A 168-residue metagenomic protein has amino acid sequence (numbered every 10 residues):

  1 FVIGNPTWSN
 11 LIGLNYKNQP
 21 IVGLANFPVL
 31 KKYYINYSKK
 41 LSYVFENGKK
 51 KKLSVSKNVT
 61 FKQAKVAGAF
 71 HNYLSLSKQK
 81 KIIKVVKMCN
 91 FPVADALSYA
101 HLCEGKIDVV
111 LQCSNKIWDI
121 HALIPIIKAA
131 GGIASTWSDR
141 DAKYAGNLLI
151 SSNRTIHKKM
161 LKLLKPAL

Functional and structural regions predicted by a protein language model:
F1-Y43: DPxDG-like acidic metal-binding loop motif
N15-Q19, V29, S38-L41, N47-G48 (+3 more regions): Short loop segments at secondary-structure junctions
P20, K49-K52, D141: Short, solvent-exposed loop/turn motifs
V22, I35, K52-S54, T136: A sequence-level detector of short linear motifs
G23, I35, S42-E46, G68 (+2 more regions): Short hydrophobic/aromatic-rich beta-strand segments that constitute the beta-sheet cores of beta-sandwich/beta-barrel
L30, S38, K49, K62 (+1 more regions): A generic structural signal for well-ordered coil/turn residues at beta-strand boundaries that shape enzyme active-site
V44-K51, V55-N58: Secondary-structure transition/turn motif
S54-L168: An extended, acidic
